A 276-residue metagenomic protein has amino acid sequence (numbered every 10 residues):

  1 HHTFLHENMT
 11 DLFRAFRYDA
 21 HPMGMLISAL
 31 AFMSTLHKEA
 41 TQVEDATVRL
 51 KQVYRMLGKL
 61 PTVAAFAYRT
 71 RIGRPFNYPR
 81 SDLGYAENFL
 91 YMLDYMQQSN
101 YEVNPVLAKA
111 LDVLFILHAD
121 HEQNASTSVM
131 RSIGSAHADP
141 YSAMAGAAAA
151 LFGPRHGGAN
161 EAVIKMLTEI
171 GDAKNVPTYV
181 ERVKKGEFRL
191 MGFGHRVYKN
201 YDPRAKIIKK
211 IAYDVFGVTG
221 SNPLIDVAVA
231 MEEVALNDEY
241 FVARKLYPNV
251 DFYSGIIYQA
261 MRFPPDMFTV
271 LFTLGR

Functional and structural regions predicted by a protein language model:
H1-R276: Hydrophobic alpha-helical bundle cores within soluble ligand-binding/oligomerization subdomains
